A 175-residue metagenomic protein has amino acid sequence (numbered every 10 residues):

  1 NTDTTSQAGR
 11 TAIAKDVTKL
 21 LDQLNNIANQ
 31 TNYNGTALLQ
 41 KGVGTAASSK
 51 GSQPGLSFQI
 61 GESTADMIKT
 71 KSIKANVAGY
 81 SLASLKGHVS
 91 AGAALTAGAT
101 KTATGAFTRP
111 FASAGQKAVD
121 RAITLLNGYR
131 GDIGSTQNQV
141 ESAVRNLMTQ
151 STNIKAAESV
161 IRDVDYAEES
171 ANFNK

Functional and structural regions predicted by a protein language model:
N1-K175: Primary detection of the long, small/polar-rich alpha-helical "axial" segments characteristic of bacterial flagellar
